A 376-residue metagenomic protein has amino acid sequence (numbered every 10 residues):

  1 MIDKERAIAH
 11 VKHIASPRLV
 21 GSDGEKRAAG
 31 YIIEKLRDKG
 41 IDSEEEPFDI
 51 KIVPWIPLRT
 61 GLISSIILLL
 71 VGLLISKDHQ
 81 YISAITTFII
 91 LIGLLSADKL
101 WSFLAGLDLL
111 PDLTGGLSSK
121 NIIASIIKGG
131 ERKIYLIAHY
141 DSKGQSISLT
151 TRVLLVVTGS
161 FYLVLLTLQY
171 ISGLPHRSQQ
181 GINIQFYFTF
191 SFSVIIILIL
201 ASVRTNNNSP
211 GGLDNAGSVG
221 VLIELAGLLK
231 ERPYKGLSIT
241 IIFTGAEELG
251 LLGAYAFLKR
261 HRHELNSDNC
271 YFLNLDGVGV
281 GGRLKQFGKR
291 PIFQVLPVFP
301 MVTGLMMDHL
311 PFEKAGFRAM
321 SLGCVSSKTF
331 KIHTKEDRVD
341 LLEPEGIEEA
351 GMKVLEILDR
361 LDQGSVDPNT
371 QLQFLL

Functional and structural regions predicted by a protein language model:
M1-R27, K39, V203-N208, Y271-V280 (+1 more regions): N-terminal capping segment at the start of a domain
R6-A9, R27, Y31, E224 (+4 more regions): Extracytoplasmic/secreted proteins, especially bacterial periplasmic and envelope-associated proteins
H10, P17-G129, I147-I184: A non-catalytic alpha/beta surface segment that caps or lines the substrate-entry region of metallo-dependent hydrolase
L19, P47-D49, N269-C270, G277-L376: Active-site-adjacent substrate-binding region of metalloamidase/peptidase-like peptide-processing proteins
D23, R27, S209-G220, P344-E348: Short, conserved micro-motifs enriched in small and acidic residues
E34, D38, I223-E231, K259 (+2 more regions): Short, well-ordered alpha-helices that flank and scaffold nucleotide-derived cofactor binding pockets
L95-I123, S142-I147, G173-F190, I196-V295 (+3 more regions): Acidic/histidine-rich catalytic neighborhood of metal-dependent amide-processing enzymes
K133-A138: Short beta-strand element of the alpha/beta-hydrolase
